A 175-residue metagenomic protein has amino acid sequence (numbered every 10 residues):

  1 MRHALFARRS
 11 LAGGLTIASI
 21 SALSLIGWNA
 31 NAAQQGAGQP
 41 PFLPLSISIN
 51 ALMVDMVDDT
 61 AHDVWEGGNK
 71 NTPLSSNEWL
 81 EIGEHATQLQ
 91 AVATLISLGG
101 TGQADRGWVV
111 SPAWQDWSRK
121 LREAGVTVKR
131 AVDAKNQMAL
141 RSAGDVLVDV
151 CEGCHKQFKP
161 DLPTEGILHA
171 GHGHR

Functional and structural regions predicted by a protein language model:
R2-A18: Bacterial N-terminal signal peptides that target proteins for export
R2-H3, A22, D149: A general, composition-driven signal for non-globular sequence regions
A12-G13, I26, Q35: Feature targets compositionally biased, intrinsically disordered low-complexity regions with long contiguous runs
I20-N29: C-terminal segment of classical bacterial N-terminal signal peptides
N29, A33-R175: Sequence context surrounding c-type heme c attachment/ligation sites in exported
